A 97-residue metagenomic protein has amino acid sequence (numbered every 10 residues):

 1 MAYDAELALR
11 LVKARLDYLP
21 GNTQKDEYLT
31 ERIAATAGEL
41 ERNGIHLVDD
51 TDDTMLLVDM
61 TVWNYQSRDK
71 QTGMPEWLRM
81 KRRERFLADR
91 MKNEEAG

Functional and structural regions predicted by a protein language model:
M1-L56, D89-G97: Conserved short "hinge" loops at termini or chain/domain junctions
K13, T23, V58-M60, T72 (+1 more regions): Alpha-helical structural elements
L40-N43, L47, N64, R68-T72: Amphipathic alpha-helical interaction segments
M55-Q66: Short, hydrophobic/amphipathic alpha-helical patches that form generic packing surfaces within helical domains
S67-G97: Protruding loop/beta-arch "assembly-hinge" segments enriched in small, turn-prone residues
